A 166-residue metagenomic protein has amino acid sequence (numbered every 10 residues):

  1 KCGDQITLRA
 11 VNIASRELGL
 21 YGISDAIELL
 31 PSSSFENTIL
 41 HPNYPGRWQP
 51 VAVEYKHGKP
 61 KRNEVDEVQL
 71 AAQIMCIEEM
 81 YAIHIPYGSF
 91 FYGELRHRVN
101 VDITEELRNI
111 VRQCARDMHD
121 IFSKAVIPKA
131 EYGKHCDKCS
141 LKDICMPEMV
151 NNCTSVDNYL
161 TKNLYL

Functional and structural regions predicted by a protein language model:
K1-P50, N152, K162-L166: Metal-dependent nuclease catalytic cores that hydrolyze phosphodiester bonds in DNA/RNA, characterized by
E17-L18, E79, A130: A general structural signal for stabilizing positions within well-ordered secondary structure
Y21-G22, E28-A125, D137, D143: Nucleic-acid nuclease catalytic cores
V126-L166: Cysteine-cluster motifs in flexible loop/terminal segments that predominantly coordinate metals
